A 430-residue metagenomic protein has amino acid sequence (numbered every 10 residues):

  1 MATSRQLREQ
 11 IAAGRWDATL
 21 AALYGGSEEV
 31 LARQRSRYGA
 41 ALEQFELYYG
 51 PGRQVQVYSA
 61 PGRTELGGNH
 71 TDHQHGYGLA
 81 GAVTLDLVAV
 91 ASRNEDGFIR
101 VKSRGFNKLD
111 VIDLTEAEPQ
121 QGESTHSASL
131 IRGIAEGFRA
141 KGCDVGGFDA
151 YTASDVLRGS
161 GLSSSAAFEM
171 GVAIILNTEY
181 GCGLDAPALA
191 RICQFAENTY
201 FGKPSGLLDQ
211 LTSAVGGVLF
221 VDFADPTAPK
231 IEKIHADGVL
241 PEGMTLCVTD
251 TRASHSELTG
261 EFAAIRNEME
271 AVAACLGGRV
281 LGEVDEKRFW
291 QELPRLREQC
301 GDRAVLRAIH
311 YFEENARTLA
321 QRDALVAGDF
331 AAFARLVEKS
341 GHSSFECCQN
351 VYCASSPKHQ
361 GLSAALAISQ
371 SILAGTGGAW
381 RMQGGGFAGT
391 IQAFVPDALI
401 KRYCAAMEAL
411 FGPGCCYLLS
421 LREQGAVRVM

Functional and structural regions predicted by a protein language model:
M1-R63, V88, S92-S124, F220-R381 (+1 more regions): C-terminal nucleotide
R53-Q54, H70-Y77, E116-S124, S154-L162 (+2 more regions): A short glycine/serine-rich beta->alpha loop
S59-H75, D155-V172, T376-F394: Glycine/serine-rich anion-binding loops at beta->alpha junctions that coordinate negatively charged ligand groups
G76-D96, V215: Structural signature of FAD isoalloxazine-binding scaffolds in flavoprotein oxidoreductases
R100-K102, G147-S154, L184-F195, A334-K339 (+2 more regions): Beta-strand segments within the central parallel beta-sheet cores of soluble alpha/beta enzyme folds
A135-L157: Glycine- and acidic-rich phosphate- and metal-coordinating loops
A140-F148, L176-I192, D397-L410: Phosphate-handling active-site elements
S160-V248, M430: Fold-level recognition of mixed alpha/beta catalytic cores in primary-metabolism enzymes, strongest
